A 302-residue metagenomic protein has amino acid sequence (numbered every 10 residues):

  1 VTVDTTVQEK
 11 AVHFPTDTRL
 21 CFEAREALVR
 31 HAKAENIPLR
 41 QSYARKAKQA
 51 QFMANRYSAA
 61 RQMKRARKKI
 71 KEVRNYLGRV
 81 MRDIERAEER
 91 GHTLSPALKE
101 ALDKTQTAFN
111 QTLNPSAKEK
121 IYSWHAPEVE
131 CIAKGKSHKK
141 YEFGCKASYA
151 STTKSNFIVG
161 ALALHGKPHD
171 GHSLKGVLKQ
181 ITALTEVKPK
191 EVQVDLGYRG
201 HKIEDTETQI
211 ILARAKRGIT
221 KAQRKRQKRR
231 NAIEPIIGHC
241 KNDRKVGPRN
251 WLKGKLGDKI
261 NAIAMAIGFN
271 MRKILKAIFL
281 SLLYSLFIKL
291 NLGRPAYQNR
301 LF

Functional and structural regions predicted by a protein language model:
V1-K190, L196, I203: Polybasic low-complexity intrinsically disordered regions
A34, A183, G238, N242-V246 (+2 more regions): Short, well-ordered loop/turn and helix-capping segments at boundaries between secondary-structure elements and domains
R45-Q49, V194-H201, L256-G257, L283-L292: A glycine-rich phosphate-binding loop feature that marks nucleotide/adenosyl-phosphate handling sites
P168, H172, G257-A262: Short, conserved micro-motifs enriched in small and acidic residues
A183, K190-L256: Helix-centered, glycine/charged polyanion-binding patches within enzymatic domains that contact phosphate-containing
D243, G247-W251, I274-F302: A short, flexible helix-boundary coil/loop motif
M265-I267: Amphipathic alpha-helical protein-protein interaction segments
